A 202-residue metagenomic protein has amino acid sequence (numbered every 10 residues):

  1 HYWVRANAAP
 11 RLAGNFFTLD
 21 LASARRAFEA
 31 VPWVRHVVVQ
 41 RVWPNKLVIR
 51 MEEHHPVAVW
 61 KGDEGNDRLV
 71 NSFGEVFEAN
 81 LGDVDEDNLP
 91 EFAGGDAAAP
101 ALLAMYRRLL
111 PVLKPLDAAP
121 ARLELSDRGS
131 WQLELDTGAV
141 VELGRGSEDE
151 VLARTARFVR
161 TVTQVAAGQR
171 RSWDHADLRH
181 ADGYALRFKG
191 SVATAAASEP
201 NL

Functional and structural regions predicted by a protein language model:
Y2-N15, L19-A30, H36-L202: Charged, solvent-exposed interaction patches on well-folded alpha/beta domains that mediate macromolecular contacts
